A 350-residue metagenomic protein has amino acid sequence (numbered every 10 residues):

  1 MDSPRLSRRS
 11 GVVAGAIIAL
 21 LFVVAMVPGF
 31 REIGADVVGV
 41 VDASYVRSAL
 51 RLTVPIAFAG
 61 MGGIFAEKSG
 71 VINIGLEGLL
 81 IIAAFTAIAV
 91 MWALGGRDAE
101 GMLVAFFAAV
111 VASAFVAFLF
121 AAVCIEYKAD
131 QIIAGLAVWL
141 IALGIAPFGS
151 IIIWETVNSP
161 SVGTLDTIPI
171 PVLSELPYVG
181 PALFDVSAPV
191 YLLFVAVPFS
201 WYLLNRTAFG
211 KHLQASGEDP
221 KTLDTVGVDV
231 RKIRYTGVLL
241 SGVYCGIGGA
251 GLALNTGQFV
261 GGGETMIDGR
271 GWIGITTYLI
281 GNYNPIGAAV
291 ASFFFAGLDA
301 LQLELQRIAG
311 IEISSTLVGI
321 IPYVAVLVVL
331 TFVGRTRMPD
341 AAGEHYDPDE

Functional and structural regions predicted by a protein language model:
M1-F58, I72, T86, D98-E100: Membrane-interfacial amphipathic/re-entrant helices at transmembrane-helix boundaries
M1-V27, T225-K232, L305-E350: Cytosolic-side transmembrane-helix boundaries in multi-pass membrane proteins
D2-S7, E67-I72, V116-L173, M266-G269 (+2 more regions): Short loop segments and helix-boundary regions at transmembrane helix junctions of multi-pass inner-membrane proteins
V12-M26, A59-G60, A84-A87, G144 (+5 more regions): Hydrophobic core segments of alpha-helical transmembrane domains in multi-pass membrane transport and ion-translocation
A43-F106, V110-V111, V116-I132, L279-N284: Single transmembrane alpha-helix segments in multi-pass membrane proteins
L143-L203, A309, I313-S314: Transmembrane helix-bundle core of multi-pass membrane transporters and related energy-transducing complexes
D185-V260: Helix-loop-helix "hairpin" substructures at the membrane interface of multi-pass membrane proteins
F259-Y323: Transmembrane alpha-helical segments in multi-pass inner-membrane proteins
